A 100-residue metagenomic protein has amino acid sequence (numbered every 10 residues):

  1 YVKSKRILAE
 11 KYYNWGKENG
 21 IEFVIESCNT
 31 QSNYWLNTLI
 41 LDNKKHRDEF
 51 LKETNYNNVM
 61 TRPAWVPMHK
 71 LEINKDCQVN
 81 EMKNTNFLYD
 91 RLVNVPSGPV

Functional and structural regions predicted by a protein language model:
Y1-V100: PLP-dependent aminotransferase class I/II
